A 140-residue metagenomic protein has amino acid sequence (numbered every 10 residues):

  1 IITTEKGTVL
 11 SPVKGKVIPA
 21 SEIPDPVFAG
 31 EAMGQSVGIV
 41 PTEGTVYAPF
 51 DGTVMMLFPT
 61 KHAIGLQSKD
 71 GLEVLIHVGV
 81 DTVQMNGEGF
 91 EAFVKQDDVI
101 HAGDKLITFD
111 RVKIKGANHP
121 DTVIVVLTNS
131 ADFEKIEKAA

Functional and structural regions predicted by a protein language model:
I1-A140: Contiguous, well-folded functional domains in the mature portion of proteins
